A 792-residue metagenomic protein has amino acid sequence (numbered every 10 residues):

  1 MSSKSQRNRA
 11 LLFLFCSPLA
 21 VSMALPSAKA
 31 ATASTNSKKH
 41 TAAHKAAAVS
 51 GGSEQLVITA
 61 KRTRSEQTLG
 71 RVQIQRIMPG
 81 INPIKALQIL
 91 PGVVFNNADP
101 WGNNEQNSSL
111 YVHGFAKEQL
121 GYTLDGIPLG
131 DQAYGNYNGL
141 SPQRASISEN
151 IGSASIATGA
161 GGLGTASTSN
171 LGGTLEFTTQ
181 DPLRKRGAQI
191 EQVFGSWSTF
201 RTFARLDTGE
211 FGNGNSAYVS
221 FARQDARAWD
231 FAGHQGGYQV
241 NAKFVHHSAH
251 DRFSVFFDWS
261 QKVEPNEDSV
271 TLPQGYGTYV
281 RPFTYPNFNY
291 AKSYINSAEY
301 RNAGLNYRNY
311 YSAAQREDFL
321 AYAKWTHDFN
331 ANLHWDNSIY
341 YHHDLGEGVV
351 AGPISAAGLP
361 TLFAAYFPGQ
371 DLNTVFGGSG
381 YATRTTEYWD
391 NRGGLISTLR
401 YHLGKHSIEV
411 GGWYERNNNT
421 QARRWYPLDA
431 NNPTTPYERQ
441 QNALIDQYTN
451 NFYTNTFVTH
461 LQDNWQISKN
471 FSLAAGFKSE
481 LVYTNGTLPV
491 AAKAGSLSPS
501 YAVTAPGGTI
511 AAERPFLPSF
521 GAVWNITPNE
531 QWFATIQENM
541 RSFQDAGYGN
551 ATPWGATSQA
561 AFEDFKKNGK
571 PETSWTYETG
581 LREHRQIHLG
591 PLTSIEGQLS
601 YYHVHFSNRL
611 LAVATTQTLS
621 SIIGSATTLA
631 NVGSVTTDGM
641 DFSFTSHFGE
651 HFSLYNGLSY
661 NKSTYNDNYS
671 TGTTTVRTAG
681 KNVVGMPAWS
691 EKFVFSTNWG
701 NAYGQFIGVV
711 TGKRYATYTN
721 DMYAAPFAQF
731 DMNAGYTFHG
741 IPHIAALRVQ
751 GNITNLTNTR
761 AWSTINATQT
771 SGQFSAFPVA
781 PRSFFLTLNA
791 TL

Functional and structural regions predicted by a protein language model:
H44-A47, I84-P128, A145, G159: Extracytoplasmic beta-strand/coil segments of soluble accessory domains associated with Gram-negative outer-membrane
A48-I84, S109: N-terminal periplasmic "start-of-domain" segments of outer-membrane beta-barrel proteins
G135-Y137, E149-S153, T158, G162-A242 (+2 more regions): Outer-membrane beta-barrel translocator/receptor signature
V245-H247, R252-Y322, E347-R384, T435-L444 (+1 more regions): Acidic/polar loop-and-plug regions of large Gram-negative outer-membrane beta-barrel proteins
R316-V349, F363-K493, N525, S594-Q598 (+2 more regions): Face-selective signature of the C-terminal outer-membrane beta-barrel domain
D328, H334-Y340, Q531-T535, K567-V632 (+5 more regions): Membrane-embedded beta-barrel scaffold of Gram-negative outer-membrane proteins
M540, A612, V709-A716, Y736-L792: C-terminal beta-signal and adjacent terminal beta-strands/loops of Gram-negative outer-membrane beta-barrel proteins
S594-T615, I623-Y718, V749, T757 (+1 more regions): Gram-negative outer-membrane beta-barrel transporters
